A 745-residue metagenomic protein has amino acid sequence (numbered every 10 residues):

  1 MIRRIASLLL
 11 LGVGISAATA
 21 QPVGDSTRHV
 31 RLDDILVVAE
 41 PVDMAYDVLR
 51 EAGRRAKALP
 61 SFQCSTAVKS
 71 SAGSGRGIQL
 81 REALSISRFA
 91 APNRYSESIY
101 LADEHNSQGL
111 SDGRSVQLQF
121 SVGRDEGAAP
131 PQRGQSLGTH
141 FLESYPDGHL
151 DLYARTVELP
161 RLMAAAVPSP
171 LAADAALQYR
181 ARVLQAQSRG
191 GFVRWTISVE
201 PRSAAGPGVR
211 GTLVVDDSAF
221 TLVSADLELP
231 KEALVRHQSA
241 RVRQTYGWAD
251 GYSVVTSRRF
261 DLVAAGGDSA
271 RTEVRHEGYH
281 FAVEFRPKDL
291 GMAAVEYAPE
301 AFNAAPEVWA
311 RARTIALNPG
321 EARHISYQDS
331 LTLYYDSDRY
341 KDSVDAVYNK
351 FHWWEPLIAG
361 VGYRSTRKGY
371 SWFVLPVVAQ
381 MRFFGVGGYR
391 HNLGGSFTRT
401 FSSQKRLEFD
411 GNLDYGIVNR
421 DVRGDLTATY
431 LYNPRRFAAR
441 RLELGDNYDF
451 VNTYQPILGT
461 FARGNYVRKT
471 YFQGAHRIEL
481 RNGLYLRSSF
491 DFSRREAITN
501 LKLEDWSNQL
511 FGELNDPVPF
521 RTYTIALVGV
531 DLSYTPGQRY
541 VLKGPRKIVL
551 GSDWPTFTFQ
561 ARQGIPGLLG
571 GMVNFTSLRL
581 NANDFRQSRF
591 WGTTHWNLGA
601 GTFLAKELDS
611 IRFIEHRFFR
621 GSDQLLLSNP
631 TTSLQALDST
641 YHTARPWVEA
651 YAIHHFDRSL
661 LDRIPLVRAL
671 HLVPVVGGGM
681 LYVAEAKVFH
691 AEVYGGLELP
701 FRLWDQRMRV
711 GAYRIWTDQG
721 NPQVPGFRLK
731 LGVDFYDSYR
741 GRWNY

Functional and structural regions predicted by a protein language model:
M1-R4, Q21: Positively charged n-region of N-terminal signal peptides that target proteins for export
A6-S16: Bacterial N-terminal signal peptides
P22-R194, V199-V209, D268-R382, A475 (+5 more regions): Structured extracytoplasmic
E51-A52, G211-L213, D217, R241-G251: Extended lipid/amphipathic-ligand handling interfaces
P60-Q63, G190-S198, T221-D226, Y252-S257 (+3 more regions): Short, hydrophobic/aromatic-rich segments at coil-to-beta transitions
L80-A83, P207-R210, H237-R243, A270-R275 (+2 more regions): Short, surface-exposed coil-to-beta transition loops
M163-A164, Y297-Y745: Exposed, low-structure sequence patches enriched in small/polar residues
L229-P230, V235-Y279: Short aromatic loop motif centered on NTY/YTY
